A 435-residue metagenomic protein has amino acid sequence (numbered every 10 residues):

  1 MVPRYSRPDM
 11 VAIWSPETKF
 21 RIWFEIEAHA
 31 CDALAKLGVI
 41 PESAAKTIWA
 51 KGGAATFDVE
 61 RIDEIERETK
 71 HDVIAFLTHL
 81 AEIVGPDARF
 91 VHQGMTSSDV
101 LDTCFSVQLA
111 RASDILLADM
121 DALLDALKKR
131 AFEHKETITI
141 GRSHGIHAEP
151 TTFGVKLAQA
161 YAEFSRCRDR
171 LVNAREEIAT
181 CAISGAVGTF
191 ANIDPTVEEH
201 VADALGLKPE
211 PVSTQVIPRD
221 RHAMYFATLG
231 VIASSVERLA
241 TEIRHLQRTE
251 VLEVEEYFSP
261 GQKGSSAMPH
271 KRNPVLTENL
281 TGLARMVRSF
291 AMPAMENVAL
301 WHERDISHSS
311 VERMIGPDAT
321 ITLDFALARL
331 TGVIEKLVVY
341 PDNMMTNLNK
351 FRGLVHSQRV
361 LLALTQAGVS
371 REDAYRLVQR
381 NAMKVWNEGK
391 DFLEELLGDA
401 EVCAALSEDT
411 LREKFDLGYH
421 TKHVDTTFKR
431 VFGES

Functional and structural regions predicted by a protein language model:
M1-F190, D194-H200, P209, Q262-S265 (+2 more regions): A helix-coil-helix interface module used to build multimeric assemblies and to scaffold catalytic/cofactor sites
M1-T18, E68, A75, S266-S435: Catalytic-core signal marking the mid-to-C-terminal active-site face
A35, V39, K128, F132 (+7 more regions): Hydrophobic/aromatic-lined pockets within catalytic cores
A110-D121, K128, A158-Y161, S165 (+7 more regions): Short amphipathic alpha-helical segments with heptad-repeat character
R130, H134-T137, L171-A174, I178 (+6 more regions): Hydrophobic stripe of amphipathic alpha-helices that form coiled-coil interfaces
V155, A223-V231, R359-A367: Short, well-ordered beta-strand elements within core beta-sheets of diverse protein domains
C167, Q215-H308, R313: Glycine-rich anion/phosphate-binding loop at the beta-strand->alpha-helix junction
H200-V216: A short, charged helix-loop
